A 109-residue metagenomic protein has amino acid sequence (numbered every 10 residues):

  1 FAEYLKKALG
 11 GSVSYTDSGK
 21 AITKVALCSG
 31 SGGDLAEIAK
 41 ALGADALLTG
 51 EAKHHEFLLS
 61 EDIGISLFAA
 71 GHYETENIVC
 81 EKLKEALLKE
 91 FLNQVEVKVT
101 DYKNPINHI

Functional and structural regions predicted by a protein language model:
F1-I109: Hydrophobic structural segments
